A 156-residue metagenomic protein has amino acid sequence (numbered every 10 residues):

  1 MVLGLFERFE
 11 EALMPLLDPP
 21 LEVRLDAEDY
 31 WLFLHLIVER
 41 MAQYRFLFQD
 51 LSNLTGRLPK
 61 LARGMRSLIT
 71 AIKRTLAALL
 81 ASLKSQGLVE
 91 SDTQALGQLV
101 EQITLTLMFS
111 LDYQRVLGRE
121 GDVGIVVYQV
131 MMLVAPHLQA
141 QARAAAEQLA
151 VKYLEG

Functional and structural regions predicted by a protein language model:
M1-D18, W31-H35: An amphipathic alpha-helix adjacent to DNA-recognition modules
L5, F9, L13, M41 (+1 more regions): Hydrophobic recognition helices of helix-based DNA-binding modules
L17-P20, F48-T55, L83, G87 (+1 more regions): Secondary-structure edge/capping motif, primarily at the C-terminal ends of alpha-helices and the immediately following
D18-F46: Hydrophobic alpha-helical connector segments
L34-I37, L51, L107, V134: Short alpha-helical scaffolding segments that buttress acidic/His motifs in well-ordered protein cores
M41-R63, A77-A81: Amphipathic alpha-helical segments used for helix-helix packing
K60-Q86, Q94-D112, Y128-P136: Amphipathic alpha-helical packing segments from all-alpha helical-bundle domains
V116-G156: C-terminal peripheral helix-coil segments that are non-catalytic and often amphipathic
